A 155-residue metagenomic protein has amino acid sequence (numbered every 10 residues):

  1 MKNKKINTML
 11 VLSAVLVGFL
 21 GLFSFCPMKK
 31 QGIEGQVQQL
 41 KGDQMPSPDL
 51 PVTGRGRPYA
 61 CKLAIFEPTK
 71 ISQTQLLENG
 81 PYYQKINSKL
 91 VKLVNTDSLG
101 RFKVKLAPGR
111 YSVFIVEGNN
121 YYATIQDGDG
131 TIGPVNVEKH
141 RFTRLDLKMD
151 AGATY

Functional and structural regions predicted by a protein language model:
K2-L12: Bacterial N-terminal signal peptides that target proteins for export
V11-G21: Bacterial N-terminal signal peptides
F25-E78, E117-Y155: Primarily secretory-pathway and cell-envelope proteins
Q73-L99: Short, acidic Ser/Thr/Gly-rich low-complexity loop/linker segments typical of extracellular and cell-surface proteins
V91-V94, F102, I132-N136: Beta-strand-rich interaction surfaces with strong enrichment in secreted/lumenal proteins
S98-L106: Short, surface-exposed beta-strand/beta-hairpin micro-motifs centered on an aromatic residue
A107-I115: A short tyrosine-centered beta-strand micro-motif
